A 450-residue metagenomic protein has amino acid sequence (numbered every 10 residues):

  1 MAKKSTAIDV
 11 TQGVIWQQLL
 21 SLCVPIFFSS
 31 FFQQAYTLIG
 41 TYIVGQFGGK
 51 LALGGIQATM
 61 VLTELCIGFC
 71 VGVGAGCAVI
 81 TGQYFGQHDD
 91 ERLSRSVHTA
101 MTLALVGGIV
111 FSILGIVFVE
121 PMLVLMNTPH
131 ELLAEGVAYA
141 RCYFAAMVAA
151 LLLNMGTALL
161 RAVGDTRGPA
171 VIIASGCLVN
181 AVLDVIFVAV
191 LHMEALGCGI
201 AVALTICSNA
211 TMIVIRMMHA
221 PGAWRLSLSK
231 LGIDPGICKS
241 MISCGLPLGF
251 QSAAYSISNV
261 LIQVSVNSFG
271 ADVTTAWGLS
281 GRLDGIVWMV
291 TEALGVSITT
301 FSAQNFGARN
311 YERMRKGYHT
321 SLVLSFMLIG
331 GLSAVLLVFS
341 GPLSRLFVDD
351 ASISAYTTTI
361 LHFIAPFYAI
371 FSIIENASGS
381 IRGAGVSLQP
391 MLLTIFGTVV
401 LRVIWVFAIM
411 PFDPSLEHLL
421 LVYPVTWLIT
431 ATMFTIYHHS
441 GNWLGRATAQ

Functional and structural regions predicted by a protein language model:
M1-C23, T81-V148, V190-L246, S302-F367 (+1 more regions): Short alpha-helical transmembrane segments in multi-pass integral membrane proteins
V10-F47, V61-G76, I80, L105-S112 (+4 more regions): N-terminal transmembrane alpha-helices
S21-G40, C142, L153, G176 (+4 more regions): Transmembrane helical elements of multi-pass membrane transporters/channels
A35-G54, L123-H130, I186-M193, A253-R282 (+4 more regions): Helix-terminus/linker motif at the lipid-water interface of multi-pass membrane proteins
G48-V61, G136, A140, G199 (+3 more regions): Small-residue hotspots at the loop-to-helix junctions and early N-terminal turns of transmembrane alpha-helices
L53-I113, A150-P169, A276-S340, F371-L393: Small-residue-rich hydrophobic transmembrane alpha-helices
L65-G68, N180-D184, A210-V214, I286-M289 (+3 more regions): Hydrophobic transmembrane alpha-helices of multi-pass small-molecule transporters
G74, Y143-R161, P169-N180, C198-I213 (+4 more regions): Short runs within selected transmembrane alpha-helices of multi-pass transporters and secretion channels
